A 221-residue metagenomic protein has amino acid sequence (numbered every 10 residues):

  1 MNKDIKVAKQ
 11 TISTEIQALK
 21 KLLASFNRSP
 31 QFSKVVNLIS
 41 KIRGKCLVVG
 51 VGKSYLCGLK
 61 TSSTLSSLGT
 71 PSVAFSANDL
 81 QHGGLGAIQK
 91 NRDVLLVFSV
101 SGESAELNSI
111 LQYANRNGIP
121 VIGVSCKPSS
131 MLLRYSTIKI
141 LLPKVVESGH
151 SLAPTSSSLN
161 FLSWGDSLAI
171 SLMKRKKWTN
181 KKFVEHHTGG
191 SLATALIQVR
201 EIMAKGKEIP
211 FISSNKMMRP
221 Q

Functional and structural regions predicted by a protein language model:
M1-K41: An N-terminal, well-structured beta->alpha segment
K9-A18, L65, A195-K205: Short, basic/glycine-rich phosphate-binding loops at helix/coil junctions that contact nucleotide phosphates
L23-S29, V94-E103, I212-N215: Short, glycine-rich nucleotide/cofactor-binding loops
S25, T194-Q221: Bateman/CBS regulatory modules and CBS-like beta-alpha motifs in cytosolic regions of diverse proteins
Q31, M131, N160, S191-T194 (+1 more regions): Short, contiguous, pocket-lining structural segments that sit at or immediately flank catalytic/ligand-binding sites
Q31-V35, L80-G84, P220-Q221: Short acidic active-site motifs
S40-K176: Glycine-rich phosphate-binding loops that contact phosphosugars or nucleotide phosphates
R134, S148, K174-G206: Internal, active-site/partner-interface "lid" segment
